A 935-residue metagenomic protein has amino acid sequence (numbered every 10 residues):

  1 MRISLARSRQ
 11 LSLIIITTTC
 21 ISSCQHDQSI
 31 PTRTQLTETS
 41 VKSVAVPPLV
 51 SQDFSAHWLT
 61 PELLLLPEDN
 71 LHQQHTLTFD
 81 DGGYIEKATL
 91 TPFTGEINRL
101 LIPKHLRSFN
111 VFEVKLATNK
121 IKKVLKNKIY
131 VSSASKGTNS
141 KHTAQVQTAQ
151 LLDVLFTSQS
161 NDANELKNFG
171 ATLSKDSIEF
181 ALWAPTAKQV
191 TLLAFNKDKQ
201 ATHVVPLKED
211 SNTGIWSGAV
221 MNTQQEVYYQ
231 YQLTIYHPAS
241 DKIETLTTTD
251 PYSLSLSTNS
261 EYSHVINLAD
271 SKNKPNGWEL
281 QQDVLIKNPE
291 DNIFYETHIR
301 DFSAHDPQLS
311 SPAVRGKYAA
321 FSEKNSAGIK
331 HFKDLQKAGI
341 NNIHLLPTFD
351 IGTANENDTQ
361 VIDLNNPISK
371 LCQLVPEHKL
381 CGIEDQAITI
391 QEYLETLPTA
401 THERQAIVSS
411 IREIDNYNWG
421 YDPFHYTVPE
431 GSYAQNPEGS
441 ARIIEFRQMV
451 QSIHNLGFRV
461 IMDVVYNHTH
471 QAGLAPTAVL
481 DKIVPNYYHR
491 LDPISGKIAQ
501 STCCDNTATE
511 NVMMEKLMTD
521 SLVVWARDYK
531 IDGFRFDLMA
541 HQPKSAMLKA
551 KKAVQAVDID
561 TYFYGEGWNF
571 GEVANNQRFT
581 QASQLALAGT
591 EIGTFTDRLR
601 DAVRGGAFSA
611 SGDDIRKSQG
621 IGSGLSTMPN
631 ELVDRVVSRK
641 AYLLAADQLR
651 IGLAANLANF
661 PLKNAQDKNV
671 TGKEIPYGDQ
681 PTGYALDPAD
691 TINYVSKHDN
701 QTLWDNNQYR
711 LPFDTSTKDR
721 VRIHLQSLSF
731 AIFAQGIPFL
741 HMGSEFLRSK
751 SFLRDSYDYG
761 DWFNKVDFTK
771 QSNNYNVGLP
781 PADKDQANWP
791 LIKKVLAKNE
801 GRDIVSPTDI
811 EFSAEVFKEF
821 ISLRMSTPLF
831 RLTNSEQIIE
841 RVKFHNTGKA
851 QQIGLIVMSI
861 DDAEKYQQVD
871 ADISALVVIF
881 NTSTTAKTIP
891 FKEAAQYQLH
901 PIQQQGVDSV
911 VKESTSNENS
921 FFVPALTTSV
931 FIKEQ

Functional and structural regions predicted by a protein language model:
C20-S23: C-terminal motif of bacterial Sec signal peptides marking the signal peptidase cleavage site
Q25-D27: Bacterial signal peptide processing site
P31-V46, S51-D53, N98-E179, T202 (+2 more regions): The feature marks proteins involved in alpha-glucan
E68-Q74, W183-Q189, S883-T884, A894-Q896: Short proline/glycine-enriched turn/loop motifs at strand-loop junctions of beta-rich domains
V205-E209, I362-N365, G382, L538-Y684 (+2 more regions): Active-site-proximal helices and loops of the catalytic beta/alpha 8
E226-Y229, S914-Q935: C-terminal beta-strand-rich structural cap/linker in extracellular carbohydrate-active enzymes
R300-H305, L309-P312, G316-A319, D334-N341 (+6 more regions): Substrate-binding/active-site clefts of carbohydrate-active enzymes
I675-V877, S883-P890: Loop/helix patches that line or flank the sugar-binding groove of alpha-linked glycan CAZymes
